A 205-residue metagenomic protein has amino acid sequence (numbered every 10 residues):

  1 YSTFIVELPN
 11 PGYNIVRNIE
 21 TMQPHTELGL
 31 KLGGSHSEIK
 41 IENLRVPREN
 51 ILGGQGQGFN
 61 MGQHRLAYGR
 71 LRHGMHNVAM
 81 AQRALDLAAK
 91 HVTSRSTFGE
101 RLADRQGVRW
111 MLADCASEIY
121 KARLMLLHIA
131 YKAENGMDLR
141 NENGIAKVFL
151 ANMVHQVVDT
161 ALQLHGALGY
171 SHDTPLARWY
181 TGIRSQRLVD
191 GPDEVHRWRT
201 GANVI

Functional and structural regions predicted by a protein language model:
Y1, G34-E38, G56, Y68 (+5 more regions): Active-site lining segments that contact anionic ligands and/or coordinate catalytic metals
Y1-D86, K90, E100, E194-N203: FAD-binding core of flavoproteins
Q63-H64, H165-I205: Glycine-rich phosphate/cofactor-binding loops in nucleotide/flavin-utilizing enzymes
A89-A103, A116-F149, L162-Y170: C-terminal helix-coil-helix/basic helical segment that borders enzyme active sites and/or dimer interfaces and provides
